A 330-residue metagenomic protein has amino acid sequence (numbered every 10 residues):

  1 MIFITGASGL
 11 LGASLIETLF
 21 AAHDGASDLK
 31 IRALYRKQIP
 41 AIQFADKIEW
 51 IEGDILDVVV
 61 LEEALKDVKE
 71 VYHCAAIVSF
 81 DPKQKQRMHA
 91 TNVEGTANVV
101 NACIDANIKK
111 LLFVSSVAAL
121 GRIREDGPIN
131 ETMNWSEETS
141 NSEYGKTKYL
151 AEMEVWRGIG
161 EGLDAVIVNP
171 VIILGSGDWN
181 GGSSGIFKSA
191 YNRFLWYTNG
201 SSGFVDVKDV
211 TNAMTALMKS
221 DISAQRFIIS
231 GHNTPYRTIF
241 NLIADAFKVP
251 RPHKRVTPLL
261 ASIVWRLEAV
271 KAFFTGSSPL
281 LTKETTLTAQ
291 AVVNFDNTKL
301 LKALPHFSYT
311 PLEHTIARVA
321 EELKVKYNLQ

Functional and structural regions predicted by a protein language model:
M1-G25: N-terminal Rossmann NAD(P)H-binding glycine-rich loop of SDR-like oxidoreductase domains
I48-E94, A102-D105: NAD(P)H-binding glycine-rich loop region in Rossmannoid oxidoreductase-like domains and their noncatalytic homologs
E94-E143: Conserved Rossmann-fold NAD(P)-dependent oxidoreductase catalytic core, especially the SDR/UDP-sugar
N98, L150, G181-G182, T198-K219 (+1 more regions): Substrate-positioning beta->alpha
T139-V166: Active-site Tyr-X1-5-Lys
G162-F204: NAD(P)-dependent short-chain dehydrogenase/reductase
A213-L280, K302, P311-L312, A317-Q330: Mid/C-terminal beta-alpha module of Rossmann-like enzyme folds, strongest in SDR-family dehydrogenases/epimerases
